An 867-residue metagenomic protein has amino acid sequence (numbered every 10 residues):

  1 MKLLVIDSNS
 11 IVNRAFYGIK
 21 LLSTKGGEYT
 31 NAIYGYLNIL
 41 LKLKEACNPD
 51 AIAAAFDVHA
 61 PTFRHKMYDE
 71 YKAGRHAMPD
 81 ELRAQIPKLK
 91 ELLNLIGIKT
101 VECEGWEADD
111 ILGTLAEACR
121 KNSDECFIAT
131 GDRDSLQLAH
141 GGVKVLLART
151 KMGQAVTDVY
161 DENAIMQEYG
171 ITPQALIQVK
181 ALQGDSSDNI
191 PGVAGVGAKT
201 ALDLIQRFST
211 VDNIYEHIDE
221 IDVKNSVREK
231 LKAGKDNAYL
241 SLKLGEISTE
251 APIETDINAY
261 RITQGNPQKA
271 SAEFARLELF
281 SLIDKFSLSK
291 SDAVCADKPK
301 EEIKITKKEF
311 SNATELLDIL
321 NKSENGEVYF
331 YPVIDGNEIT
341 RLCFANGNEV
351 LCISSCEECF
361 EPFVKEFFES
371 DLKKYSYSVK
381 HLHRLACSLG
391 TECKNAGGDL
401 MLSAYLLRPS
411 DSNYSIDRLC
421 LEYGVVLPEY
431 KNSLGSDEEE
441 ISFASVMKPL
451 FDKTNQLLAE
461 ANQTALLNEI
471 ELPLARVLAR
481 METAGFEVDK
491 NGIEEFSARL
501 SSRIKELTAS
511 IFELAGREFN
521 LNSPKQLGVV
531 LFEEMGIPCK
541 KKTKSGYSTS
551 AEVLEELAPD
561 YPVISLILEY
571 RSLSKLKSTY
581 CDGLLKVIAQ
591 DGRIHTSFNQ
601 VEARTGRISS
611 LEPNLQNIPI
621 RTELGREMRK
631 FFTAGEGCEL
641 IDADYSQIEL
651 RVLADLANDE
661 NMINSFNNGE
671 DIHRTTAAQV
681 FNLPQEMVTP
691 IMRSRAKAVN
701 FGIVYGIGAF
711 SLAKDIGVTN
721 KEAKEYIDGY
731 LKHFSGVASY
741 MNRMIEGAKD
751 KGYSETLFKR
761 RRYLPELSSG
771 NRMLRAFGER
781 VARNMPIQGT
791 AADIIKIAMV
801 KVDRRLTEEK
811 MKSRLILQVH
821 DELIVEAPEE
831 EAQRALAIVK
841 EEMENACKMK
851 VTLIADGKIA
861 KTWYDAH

Functional and structural regions predicted by a protein language model:
L3-L4, S8, R14-A53, D69-E70 (+5 more regions): Conserved RNase H-like, two-metal-ion catalytic cores of nucleic-acid enzymes
L22-T24, A73-I253: Extended two-metal-dependent nuclease catalytic cores across DNA- and RNA-processing enzymes
K99, M152-K180, S187, E301-K304 (+5 more regions): Active-site-proximal helix-loop-helix substrate-binding element of RNase H-like nuclease domains
G234-E357, K373-Y377, S442-E623, T633 (+7 more regions): Conserved "right-hand" nucleotidyltransferase catalytic core of DNA-directed polymerases
F344-N348, L407-Y430, I441, V446 (+1 more regions): Function-dense linear segments that define catalytic or interfacial modules in macromolecule-processing proteins
P428, T483, C581, A589-D591 (+6 more regions): Conserved catalytic core of nucleic-acid polymerases
F451, L458-I470, L474, I794 (+2 more regions): Active-site palm subdomain of RNA-directed nucleic acid polymerases
S502-A509, E513-S565, K732-R780, N784-P786 (+2 more regions): C-terminal polymerase-core module
